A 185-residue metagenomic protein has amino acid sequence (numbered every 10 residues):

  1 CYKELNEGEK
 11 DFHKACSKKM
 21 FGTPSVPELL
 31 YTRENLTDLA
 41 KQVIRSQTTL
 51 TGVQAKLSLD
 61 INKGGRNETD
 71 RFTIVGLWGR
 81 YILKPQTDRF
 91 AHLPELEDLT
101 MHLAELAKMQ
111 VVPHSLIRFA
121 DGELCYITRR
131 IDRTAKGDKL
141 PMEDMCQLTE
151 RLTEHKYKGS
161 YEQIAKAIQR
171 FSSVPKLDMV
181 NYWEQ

Functional and structural regions predicted by a protein language model:
C1-T37, R170: Regulatory N- and C-terminal appendages and interdomain linkers associated with kinase/kinase-like NTP transferase
G8, L152-H155, F171, P175: Short secondary-structure junctions and interdomain/linker hinges
H13-K14, G22, T32-R33, G137 (+2 more regions): General structural signal for secondary-structure boundaries
S25-V26, N35, L39, D144 (+2 more regions): Exposed alpha-helical structural elements
L29, R33, S58-D60, N67 (+1 more regions): A short, terminal or domain-edge coil/loop segment
T32-K41, N181-Q185: Short, hydrophobic/aliphatic alpha-helical segments
N35-K158: Conserved ATP-binding subdomain of kinase catalytic cores across diverse folds
R89-E105, G159-Q185: Conserved kinase catalytic-core segment
